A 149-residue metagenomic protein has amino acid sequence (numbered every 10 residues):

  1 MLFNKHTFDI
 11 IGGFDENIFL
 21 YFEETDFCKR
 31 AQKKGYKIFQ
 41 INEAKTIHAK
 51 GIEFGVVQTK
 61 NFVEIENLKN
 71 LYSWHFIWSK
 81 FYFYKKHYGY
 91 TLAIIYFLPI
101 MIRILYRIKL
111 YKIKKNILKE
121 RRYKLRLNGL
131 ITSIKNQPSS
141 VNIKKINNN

Functional and structural regions predicted by a protein language model:
M1-I47: A short, conserved alpha-helix in the catalytic core of glycosyltransferases
K5, F19-F22, F76, R103 (+1 more regions): Residue-level recognition of hydrophobic positions within alpha-helical transmembrane segments
G12-G13, G51, G129: Glycine-centered flexibility sites
I18-Y21, E66, N70-S73, E120: Flexible, glycine- and charge-enriched loops at secondary-structure boundaries
F22-E23, N61, I95, K145: Residue-level detector of alpha-helical recognition elements and their boundaries
F27-R30, S79, F83, G129: Generic recognition of well-ordered alpha-helical segments
K37-K115: Active-site-adjacent helix/loop segment of glycosyltransferases that harbors family-specific signature motifs
I94-N149: Terminal low-complexity segments of carbohydrate-biosynthetic enzymes
